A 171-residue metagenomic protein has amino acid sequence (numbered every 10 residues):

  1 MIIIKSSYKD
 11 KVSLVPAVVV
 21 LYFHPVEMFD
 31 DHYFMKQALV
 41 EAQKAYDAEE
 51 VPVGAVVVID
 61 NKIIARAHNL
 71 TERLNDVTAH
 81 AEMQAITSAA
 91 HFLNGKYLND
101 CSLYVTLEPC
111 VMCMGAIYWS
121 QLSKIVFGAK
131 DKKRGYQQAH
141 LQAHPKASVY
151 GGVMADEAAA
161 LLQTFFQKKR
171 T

Functional and structural regions predicted by a protein language model:
I4-K9, V15-V19: N-terminal amphipathic/hydrophobic targeting modules at extreme N-termini, encompassing cleavable Sec/SRP-type signal
Y22-D47, P109-T171: Zinc-dependent deaminase
V53-V58: Short beta-strand scaffold segments in enzyme catalytic cores
I64-T71, S148: Short beta->alpha transition motifs characteristic of CBS
R73-M83: A short, polar/charged loop-to-alpha-helix boundary motif
G95-L107: Immediate flanking context of iron-sulfur cluster ligation sites
